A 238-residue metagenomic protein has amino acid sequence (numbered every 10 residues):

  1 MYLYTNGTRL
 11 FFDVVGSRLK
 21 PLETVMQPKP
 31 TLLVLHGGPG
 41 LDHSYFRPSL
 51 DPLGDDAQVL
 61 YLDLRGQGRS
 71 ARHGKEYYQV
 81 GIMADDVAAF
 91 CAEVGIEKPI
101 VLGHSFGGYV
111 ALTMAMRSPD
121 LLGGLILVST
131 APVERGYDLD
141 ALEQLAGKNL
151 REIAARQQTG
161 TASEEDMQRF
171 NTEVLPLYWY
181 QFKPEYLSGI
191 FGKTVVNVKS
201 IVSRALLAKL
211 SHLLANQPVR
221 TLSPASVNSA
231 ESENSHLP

Functional and structural regions predicted by a protein language model:
N6-E76, F90: Conserved HGGG/HGGXW glycine-rich cap/lid loop of the alpha/beta-hydrolase fold
G7, K29, A92-K98, P119 (+1 more regions): Active-site acidic short loop of glycosyltransferases
A71-A84, A131: Catalytic nucleophile-loop/oxyanion-hole region of alpha/beta-hydrolase and closely related hydrolase-like folds
G81-P99: Conserved acidic catalytic loop of the alpha/beta-hydrolase fold
E97-D140: Conserved hydrolase catalytic core segment
G123-Q158, T194: Flexible "cap/lid" loop of the alpha/beta hydrolase fold
A155-T221: Alpha/beta-hydrolase
L213-P238: Conserved loop-alpha-helix segment in the C-terminal half of the alpha/beta-hydrolase fold that carries the catalytic
